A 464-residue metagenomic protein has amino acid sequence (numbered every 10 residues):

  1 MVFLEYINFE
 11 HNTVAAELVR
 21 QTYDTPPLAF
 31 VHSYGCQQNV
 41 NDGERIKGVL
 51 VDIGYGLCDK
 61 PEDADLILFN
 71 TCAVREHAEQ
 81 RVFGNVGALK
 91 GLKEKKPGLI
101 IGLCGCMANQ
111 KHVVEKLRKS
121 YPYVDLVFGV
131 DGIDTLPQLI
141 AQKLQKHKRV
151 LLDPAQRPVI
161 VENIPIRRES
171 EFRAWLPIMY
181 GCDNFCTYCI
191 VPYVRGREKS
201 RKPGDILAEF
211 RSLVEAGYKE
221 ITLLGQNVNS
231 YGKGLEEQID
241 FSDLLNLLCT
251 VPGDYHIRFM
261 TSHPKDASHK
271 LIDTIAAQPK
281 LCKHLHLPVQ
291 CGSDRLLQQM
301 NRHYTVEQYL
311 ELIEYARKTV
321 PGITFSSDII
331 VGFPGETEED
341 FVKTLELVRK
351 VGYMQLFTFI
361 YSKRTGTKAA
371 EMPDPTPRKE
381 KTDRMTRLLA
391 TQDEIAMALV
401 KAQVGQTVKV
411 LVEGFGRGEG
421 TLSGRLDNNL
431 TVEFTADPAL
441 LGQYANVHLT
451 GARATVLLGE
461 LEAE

Functional and structural regions predicted by a protein language model:
M1-V2, E371-E464: Terminal RNA-binding accessory module
M1-Y231, K270, L285, E307-K318 (+4 more regions): Proteins enriched for Cys/Gly/acidic motifs involved in redox and nucleic-acid/cofactor modification
L68, C106, L136, L223 (+7 more regions): Residue-level signal for inorganic ion chemistry
A73-V74, R195-G196, L235-Q238, Q299-T305 (+1 more regions): Short glycine-enriched, charge-decorated loop/helix-capping segments at active-site entrances that position
G98-L103, Q110-H112, V214-E338, R349: Conserved SAM/AdoMet-binding glycine-rich loop
D134, N184, N229, D294-R295 (+2 more regions): Glycine-centered loop/turn positions within well-structured domains that cap or flank conserved ligand/cofactor-binding
E169-F172, C182-N184, L281, C291 (+5 more regions): Short flexible coil/turn linkers enriched for glycine and charged/polar residues that connect secondary-structure
T358-D374: Aromatic/acidic polysaccharide-binding cleft in carbohydrate-active enzymes
